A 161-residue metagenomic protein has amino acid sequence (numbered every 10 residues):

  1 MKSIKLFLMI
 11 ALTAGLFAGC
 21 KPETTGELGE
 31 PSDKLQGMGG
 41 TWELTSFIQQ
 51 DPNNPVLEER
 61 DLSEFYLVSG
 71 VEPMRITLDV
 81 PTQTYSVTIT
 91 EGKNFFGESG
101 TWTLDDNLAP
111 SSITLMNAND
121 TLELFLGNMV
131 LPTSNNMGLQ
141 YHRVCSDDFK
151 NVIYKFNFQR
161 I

Functional and structural regions predicted by a protein language model:
M1-L8: Bacterial N-terminal signal peptides that target proteins for export
A11-A14: Repetitive helical segments and hydrophobic/amphipathic motifs
L16-G19: C-terminal motif of bacterial Sec signal peptides marking the signal peptidase cleavage site
K21-G97, D105-I161: Lipid interaction determinants
